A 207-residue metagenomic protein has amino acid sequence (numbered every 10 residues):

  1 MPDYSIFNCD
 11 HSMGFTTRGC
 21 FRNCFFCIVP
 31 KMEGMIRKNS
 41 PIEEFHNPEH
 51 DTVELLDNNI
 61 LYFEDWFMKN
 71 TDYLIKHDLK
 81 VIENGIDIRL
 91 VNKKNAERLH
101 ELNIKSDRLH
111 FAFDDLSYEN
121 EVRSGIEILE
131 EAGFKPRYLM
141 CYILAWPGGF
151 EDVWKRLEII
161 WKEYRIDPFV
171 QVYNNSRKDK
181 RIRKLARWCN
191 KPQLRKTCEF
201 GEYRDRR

Functional and structural regions predicted by a protein language model:
M1, I88-L90, S176-K178: A short acidic, often aromatic-flanked loop/helix-cap motif at beta-alpha or helix-coil junctions that lines enzyme
M1-M13: Glycine-rich beta-alpha loop elements in corrinoid/cobalamin-binding modules across cobalamin-dependent enzymes
F7-N8, R18, H46-N47: Short, flexible hinge/linker loops that cap or flank conserved catalytic cores
F15-P30: Local cysteine-cluster metal-coordination motifs and their immediate loop/turn environment, predominantly Fe-S cluster
R22-C24, E33-M35, Y62-E64, G149-F150 (+1 more regions): Short catalytic/ligand-binding loop motif for oxyanion handling, primarily in non-cytosolic enzymes, centered on
I28-G125, P136-W146, D167-Q171: Core AdoMet radical
K69, S124-E131, W154-K162: Alpha-helical scaffolding segments of alpha/beta enzyme cores, especially the outer helices of TIM-barrel or partial
P147-R207: Auxiliary Fe-S-binding modules of radical SAM enzymes
